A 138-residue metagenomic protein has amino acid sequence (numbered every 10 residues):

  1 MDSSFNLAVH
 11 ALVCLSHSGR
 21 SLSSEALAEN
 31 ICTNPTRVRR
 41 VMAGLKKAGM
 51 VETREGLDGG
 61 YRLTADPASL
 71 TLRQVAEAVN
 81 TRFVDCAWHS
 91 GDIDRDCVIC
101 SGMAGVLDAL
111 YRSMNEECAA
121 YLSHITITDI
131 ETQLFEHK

Functional and structural regions predicted by a protein language model:
M1-T33: N-terminal helix-turn-helix DNA-binding core of bacterial DNA-binding proteins
V13, A43-G44: Core alpha-helical elements of the protein kinase catalytic domain, predominantly the helix directly N-terminal
T36: Key DNA-contact positions within bacterial/archaeal DNA-binding proteins
K47-M50, A78: Residue cluster at the C-terminal edge of the helix-turn-helix DNA-binding motif
G49-T64: Beta-hairpin "wing" of winged helix-turn-helix
T64-K138: Non-DNA-binding regulatory cores of transcription-related proteins, predominantly C-terminal effector-binding
